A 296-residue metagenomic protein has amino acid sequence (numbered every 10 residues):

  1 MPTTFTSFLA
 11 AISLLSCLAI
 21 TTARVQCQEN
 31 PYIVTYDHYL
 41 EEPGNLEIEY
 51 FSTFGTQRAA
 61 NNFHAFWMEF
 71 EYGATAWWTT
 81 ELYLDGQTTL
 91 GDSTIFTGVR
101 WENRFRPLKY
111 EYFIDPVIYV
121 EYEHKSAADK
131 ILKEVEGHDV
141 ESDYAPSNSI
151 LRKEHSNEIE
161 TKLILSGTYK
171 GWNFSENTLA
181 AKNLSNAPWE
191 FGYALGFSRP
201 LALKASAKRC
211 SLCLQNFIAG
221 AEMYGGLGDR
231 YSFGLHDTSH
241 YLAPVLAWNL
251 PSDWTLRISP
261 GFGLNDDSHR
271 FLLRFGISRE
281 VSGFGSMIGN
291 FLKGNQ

Functional and structural regions predicted by a protein language model:
M1-I12: Bacterial N-terminal signal peptides that target proteins for export
T3, T21, Y39-E41: Intrinsic low-complexity, intrinsically disordered segments enriched in polar/basic residues
L15-V25: C-terminal segment of classical bacterial N-terminal signal peptides
Q26-Q296: Transmembrane beta-barrel domains of Gram-negative outer membranes and organellar outer membranes
